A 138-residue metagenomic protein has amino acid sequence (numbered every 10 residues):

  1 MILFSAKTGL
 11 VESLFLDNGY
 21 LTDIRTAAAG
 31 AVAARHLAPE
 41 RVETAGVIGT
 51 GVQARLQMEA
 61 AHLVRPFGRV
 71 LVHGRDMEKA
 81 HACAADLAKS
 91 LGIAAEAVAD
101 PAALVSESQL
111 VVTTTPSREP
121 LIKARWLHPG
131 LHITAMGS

Functional and structural regions predicted by a protein language model:
M1-V42: Phosphate/diphosphate ligand-binding glycine-rich loop within oxidoreductases
L37-T44, P66, H128-P129: Short helix-loop-beta connector
G49-G51: Glycine-rich Rossmann-fold phosphate-binding loop(s) that bind the pyrophosphate of adenine dinucleotide cofactors
A54-R55: N-terminal Rossmann-fold NAD(P) dinucleotide-binding loop
L63-L91: NAD(P)-binding Rossmann-fold cofactor-contacting core
L91-S108, A124: Short acidic low-complexity segments
V112, W126-S138: ADP-ribose/adenylate-binding Rossmann-like module
E119-L121: Short glycine-rich, flexible loops that bind phosphorylated cofactors or substrates
